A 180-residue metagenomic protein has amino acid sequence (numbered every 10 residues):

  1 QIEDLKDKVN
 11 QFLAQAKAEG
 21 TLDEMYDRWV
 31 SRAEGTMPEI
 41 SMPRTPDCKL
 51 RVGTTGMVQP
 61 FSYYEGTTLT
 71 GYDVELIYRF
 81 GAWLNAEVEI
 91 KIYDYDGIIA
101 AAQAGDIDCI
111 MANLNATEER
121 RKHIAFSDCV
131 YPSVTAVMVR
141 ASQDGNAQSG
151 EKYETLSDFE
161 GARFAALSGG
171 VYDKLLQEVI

Functional and structural regions predicted by a protein language model:
Q1, P43, V74, Y78 (+3 more regions): Acidic, polar ligand-binding/catalytic clefts
Q1-V9, N113, R163-A166: Short intrinsically disordered, low-complexity coil segments enriched in acidic
D4-D7, Q59-Y64, E119, G145-Q148 (+1 more regions): Short, solvent-exposed loop/turn elements at domain surfaces
D4-E89: N-terminal hydrophobic or amphipathic helices and topogenic motifs
D7, E24, A100, D173-K174: Alpha-helical elements of the RecA-like P-loop NTPase motor core of helicases
P46-G56, K152-D173: Short loop->beta-strand "edge-of-pocket" segments that line small-molecule binding or catalytic clefts across diverse
I180: Helix-loop-beta element that forms the nucleotide-linked donor phosphate-binding surface in glycosyltransferases
